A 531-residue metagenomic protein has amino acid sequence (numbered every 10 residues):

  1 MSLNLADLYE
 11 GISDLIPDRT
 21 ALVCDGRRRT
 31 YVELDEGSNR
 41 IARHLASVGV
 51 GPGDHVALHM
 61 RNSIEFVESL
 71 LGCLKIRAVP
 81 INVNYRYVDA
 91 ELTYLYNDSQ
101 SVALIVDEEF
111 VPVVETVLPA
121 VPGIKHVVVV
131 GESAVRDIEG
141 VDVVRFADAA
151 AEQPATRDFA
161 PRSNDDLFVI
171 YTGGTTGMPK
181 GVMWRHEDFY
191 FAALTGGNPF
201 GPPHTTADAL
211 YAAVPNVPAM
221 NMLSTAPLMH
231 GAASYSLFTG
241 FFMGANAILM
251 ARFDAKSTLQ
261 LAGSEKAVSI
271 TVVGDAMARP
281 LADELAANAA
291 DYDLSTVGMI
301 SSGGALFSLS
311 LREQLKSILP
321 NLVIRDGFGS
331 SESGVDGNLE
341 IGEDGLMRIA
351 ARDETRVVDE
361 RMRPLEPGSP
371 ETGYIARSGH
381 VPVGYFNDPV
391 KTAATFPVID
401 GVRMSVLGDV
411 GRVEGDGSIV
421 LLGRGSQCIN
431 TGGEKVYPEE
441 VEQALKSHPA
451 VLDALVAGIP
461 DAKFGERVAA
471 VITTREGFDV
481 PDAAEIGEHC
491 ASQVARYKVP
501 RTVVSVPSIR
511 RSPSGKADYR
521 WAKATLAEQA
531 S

Functional and structural regions predicted by a protein language model:
M1-L3, V135-D166: Flexible, low-complexity linker/hinge segments
D18-S63, V67, L71, V88-T93 (+1 more regions): Conserved AMP-binding/adenylate-forming core of the ANL superfamily
T30-V32, L167-T195, P199-P203: Conserved AMP-binding A3 loop
S47-V48, A78-D148: Structural core segment of the AMP-binding/adenylate-forming
Y87, T93-Y94, L104-V106, G329 (+7 more regions): AMP-binding/adenylate-forming catalytic core of the ANL superfamily
Q153-Y171, G177-M178, A213-N221: Conserved pre-ATP/AMP-binding loop-to-beta segment of ANL
A192-T225, M229-S269, E284: Conserved AMP-binding/adenylation subdomain of ANL enzymes
F242-M243, A267-V272, A282-G345, E354-R356 (+1 more regions): Gly/Ser/Thr-rich phosphate-binding loop
